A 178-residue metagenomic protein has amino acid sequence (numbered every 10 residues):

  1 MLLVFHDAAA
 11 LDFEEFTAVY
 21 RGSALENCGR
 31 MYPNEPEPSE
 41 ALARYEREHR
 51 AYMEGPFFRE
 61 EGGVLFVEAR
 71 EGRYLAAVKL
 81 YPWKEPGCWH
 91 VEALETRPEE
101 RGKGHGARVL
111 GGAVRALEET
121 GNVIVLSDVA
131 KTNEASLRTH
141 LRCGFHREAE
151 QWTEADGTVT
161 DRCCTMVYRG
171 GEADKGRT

Functional and structural regions predicted by a protein language model:
M1-A18, G22, N27-E35, G170-T178: Conserved N-terminal entry element of GNAT/NAT acetyltransferase domains
A10-L11, R21-E92, R97-P98, L110: Acetyl-CoA-dependent GNAT
E68-E71, V167-G171: Active-site beta-strand termini and strand-to-loop segments that position acidic
A93-G102, V129-T132: A short, internal acetyl-CoA/4′-phosphopantetheine-binding micro-motif in the GNAT/acyltransferase core
T96, G102-R115, R138-R142: Conserved acetyl-CoA-binding loop-helix of GNAT-fold acetyltransferases
L117-D128: Conserved GNAT acetyl-CoA-binding A-motif
D128-V129, L141-C164: Conserved catalytic-core motifs of GNAT/GCN5-like acyltransferases
